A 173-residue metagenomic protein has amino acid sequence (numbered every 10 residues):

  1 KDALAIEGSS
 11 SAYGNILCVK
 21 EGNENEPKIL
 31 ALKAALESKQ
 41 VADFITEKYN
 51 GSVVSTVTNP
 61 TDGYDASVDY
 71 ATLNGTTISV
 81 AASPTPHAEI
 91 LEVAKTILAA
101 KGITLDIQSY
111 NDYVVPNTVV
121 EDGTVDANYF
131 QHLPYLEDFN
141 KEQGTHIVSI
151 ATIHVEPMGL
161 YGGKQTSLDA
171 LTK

Functional and structural regions predicted by a protein language model:
K1, P84-T85, N111-Y113, G123-T124 (+1 more regions): Beta->alpha turn/N-cap motifs
K1-I6, D138-I150: Ligand-binding "clamshell"
I6-G14, S149-P157: Short Pro/Gly-enriched coil loops immediately N-terminal to beta-strands
A12-A31, P157-A170: A bilobed periplasmic-binding-protein/Venus flytrap-type ligand-binding module shared by bacterial periplasmic
K28, A35-V57: Periplasmic-binding protein-like
T58-S79, L98-A99, S167-T172: Immediate post-signal peptide segment of exported/extracytoplasmic ligand-binding proteins
L73-T85, I103-S109, K173: Short, well-ordered beta-strand elements
I107-T118: Short helix-initiation/N-cap motifs at beta->coil->alpha
